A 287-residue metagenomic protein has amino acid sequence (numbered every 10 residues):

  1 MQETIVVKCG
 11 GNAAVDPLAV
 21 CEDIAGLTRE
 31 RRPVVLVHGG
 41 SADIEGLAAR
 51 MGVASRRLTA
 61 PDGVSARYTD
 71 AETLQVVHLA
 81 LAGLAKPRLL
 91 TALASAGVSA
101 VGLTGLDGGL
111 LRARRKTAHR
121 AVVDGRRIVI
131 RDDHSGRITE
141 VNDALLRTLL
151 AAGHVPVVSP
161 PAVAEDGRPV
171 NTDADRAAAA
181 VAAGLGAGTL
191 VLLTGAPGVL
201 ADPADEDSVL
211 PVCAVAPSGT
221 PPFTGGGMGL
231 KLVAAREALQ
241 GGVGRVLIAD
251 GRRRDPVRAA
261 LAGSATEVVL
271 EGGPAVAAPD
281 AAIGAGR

Functional and structural regions predicted by a protein language model:
M1-R287: C-terminal catalytic "cap/lid" subdomain
